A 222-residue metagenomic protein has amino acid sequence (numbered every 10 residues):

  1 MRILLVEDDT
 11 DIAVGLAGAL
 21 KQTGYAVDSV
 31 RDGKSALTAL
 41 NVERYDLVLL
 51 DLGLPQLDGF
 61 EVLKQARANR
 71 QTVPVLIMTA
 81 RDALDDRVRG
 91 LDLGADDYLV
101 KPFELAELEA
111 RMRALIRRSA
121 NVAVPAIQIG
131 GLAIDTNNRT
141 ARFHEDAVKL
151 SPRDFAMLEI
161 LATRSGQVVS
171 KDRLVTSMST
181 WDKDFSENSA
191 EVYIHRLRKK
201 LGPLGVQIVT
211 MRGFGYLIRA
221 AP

Functional and structural regions predicted by a protein language model:
M1-A123: N-terminal/domain-start alpha-helical segments
R2, A110-V168, D172, A221: Short, Lys/Arg-enriched segments at the junction into DNA-binding effector domains of transcriptional regulators
S35, G213-L217: Glycine-rich nucleotide-binding loop
F60, R81-A83, R87, A106 (+6 more regions): A short, glycine- and basic residue-enriched loop/turn that sits immediately adjacent to a domain's principal
A68, L93, A120, T163-G166 (+2 more regions): Short, conserved catalytic or interaction motifs in soluble domains
T140, E145-F214: Positively charged, aromatic-enriched patches within helix-turn-helix-type DNA-binding elements, predominantly
K199-K200, I218-P222: Intrinsically disordered, low-complexity protein-interaction/activation regions
